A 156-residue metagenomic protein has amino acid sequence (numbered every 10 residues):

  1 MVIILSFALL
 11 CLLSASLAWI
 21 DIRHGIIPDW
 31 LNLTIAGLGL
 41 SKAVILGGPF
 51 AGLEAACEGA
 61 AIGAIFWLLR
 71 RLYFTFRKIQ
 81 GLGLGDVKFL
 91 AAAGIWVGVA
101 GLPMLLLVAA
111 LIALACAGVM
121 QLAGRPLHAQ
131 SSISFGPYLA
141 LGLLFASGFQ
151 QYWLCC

Functional and structural regions predicted by a protein language model:
M1-C156: A membrane-topology feature that recognizes alpha-helical transmembrane segments and their immediate juxtamembrane
